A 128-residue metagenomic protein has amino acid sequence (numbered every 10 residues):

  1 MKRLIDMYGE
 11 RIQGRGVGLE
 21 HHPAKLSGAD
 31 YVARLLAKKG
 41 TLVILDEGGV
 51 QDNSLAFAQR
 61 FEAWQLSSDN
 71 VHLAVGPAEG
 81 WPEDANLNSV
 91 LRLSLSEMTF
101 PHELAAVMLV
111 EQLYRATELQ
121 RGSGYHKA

Functional and structural regions predicted by a protein language model:
M1-Q13: N-terminal beta1-alpha1 ligand-phosphate binding loop
K2, Q51, H102-E103: Loop/helix-junction capping segments adjacent to catalytic residues or to phosphate/diphosphate-binding pockets
E10, G14, A63-L66, V110-L119: Short, intrinsically disordered, mixed-charge
I12-H72, G80: S-adenosyl-L-methionine/SAH cofactor-binding core of RNA-modifying enzymes
A63-H72, E118-A128: Short secondary-structure transition/capping segments
E83-K127: Structured adenosyl-cofactor binding patch, chiefly the S-adenosyl-L-methionine
